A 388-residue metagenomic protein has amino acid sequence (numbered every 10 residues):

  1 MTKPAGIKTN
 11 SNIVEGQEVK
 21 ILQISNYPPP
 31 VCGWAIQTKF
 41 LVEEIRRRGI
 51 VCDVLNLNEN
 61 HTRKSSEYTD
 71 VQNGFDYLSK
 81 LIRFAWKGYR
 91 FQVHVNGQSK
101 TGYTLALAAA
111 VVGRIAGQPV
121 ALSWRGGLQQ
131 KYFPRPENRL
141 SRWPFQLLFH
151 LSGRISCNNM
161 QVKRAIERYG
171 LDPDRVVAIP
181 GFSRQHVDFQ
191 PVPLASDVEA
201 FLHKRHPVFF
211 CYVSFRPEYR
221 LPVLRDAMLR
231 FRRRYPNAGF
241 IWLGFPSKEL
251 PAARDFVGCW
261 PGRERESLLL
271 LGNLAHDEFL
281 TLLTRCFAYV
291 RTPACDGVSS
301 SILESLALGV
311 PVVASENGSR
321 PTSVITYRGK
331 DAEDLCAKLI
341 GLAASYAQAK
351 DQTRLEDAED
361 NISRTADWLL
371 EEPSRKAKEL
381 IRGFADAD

Functional and structural regions predicted by a protein language model:
L22-Q23, L194-M228, R232, I241-G244: Conserved donor-binding/catalytic core segment of Leloir-type glycosyltransferases
N56-N60, Y212, G239-R254, L270-G272: Glycosyltransferase donor-sugar binding loop
H150-V192: Donor nucleotide-sugar binding/catalytic pocket of nucleotide-sugar-dependent glycosyltransferases
A253-D277: Nucleotide-activated donor-binding/catalytic signature segment of Leloir-type glycosyltransferases, i.e., the conserved
N273-L274, T281-C286: Short alpha-helical donor nucleotide-sugar binding micro-motif in glycosyltransferases
A294: Aromatic "clamp/platform" in nucleotide-sugar-dependent glycosyltransferases that forms part of the donor/acceptor
I302, A307, P311-A314: Short hydrophobic beta-strand element within catalytic cores of glycosyltransferases and related nucleotide-activated
E316, P321-A344: Change "using UDP/GDP/dTDP sugars" to "using nucleotide sugars
